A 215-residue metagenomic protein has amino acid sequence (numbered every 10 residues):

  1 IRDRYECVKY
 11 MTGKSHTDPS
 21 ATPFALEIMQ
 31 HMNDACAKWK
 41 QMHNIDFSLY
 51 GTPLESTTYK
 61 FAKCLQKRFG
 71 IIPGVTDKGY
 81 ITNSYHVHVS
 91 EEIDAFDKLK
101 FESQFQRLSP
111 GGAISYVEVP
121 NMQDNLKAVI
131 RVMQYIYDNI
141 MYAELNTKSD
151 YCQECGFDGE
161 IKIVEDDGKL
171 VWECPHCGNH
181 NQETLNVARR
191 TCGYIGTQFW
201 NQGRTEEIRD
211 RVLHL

Functional and structural regions predicted by a protein language model:
I1-L215: Long, C-terminal-biased catalytic regions of enzyme "large/alpha" subunits
